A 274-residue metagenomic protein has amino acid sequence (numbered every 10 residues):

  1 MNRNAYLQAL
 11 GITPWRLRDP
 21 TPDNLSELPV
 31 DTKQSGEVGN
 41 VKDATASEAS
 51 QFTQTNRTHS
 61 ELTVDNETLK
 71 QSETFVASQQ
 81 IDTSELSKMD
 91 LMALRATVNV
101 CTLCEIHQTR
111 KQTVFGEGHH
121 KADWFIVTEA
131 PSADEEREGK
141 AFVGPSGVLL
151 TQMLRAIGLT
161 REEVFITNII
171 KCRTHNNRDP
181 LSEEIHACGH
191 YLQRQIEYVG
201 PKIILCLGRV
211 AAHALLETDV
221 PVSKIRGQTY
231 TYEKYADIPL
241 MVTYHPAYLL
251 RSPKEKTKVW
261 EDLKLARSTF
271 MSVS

Functional and structural regions predicted by a protein language model:
N2-S274: A polyanion-binding, active-site-adjacent surface
